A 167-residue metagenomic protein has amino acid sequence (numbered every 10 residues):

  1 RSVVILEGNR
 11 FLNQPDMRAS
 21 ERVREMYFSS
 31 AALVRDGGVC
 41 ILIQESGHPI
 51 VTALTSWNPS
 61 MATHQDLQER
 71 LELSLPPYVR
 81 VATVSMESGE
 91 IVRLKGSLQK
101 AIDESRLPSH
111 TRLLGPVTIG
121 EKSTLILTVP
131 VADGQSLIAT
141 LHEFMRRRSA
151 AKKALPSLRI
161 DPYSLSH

Functional and structural regions predicted by a protein language model:
R1-R18, A32-H167: Accessory helical-bundle/CTD segments and flexible terminal tails appended to RecA-like ATPase motors
S20-R24: Amphipathic alpha-helical segments in well-structured domains
